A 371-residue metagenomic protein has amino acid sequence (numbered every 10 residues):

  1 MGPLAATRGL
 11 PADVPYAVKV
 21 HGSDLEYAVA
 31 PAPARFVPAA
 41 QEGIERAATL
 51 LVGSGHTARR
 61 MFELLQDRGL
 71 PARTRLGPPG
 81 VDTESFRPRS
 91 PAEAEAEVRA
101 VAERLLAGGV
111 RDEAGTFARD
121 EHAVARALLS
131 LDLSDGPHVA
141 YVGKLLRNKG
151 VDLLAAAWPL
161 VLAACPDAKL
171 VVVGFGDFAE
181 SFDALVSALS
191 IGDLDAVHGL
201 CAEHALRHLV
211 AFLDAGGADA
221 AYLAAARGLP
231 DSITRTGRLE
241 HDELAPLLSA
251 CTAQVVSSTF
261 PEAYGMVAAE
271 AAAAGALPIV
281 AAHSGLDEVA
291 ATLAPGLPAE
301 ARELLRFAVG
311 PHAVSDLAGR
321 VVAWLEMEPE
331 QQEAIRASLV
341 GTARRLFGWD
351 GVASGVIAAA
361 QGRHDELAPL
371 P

Functional and structural regions predicted by a protein language model:
A12-A17, L25-G43: Nucleotide-sugar donor phosphate/pyrophosphate-binding loop at the beta->alpha transition of glycosyltransferases
A48, L213-A215, L229-S232, S249-A263: Acidic donor-binding loop of glycosyltransferase active sites
H56, G77-V81, A92: Carbohydrate-associated surface elements
A94-K149, A155-W158, L162, V171-G174: Conserved donor-binding/catalytic core segment of Leloir-type glycosyltransferases
V101-L106, E113-E121, E180, D287-A323: Change "using UDP/GDP/dTDP sugars" to "using nucleotide sugars
G136, V173-G174, A179-D242: Nucleotide-activated donor-binding/catalytic signature segment of Leloir-type glycosyltransferases, i.e., the conserved
L277-V280, G285-A291: Short hydrophobic beta-strand element within catalytic cores of glycosyltransferases and related nucleotide-activated
H312, D316, E326-A360, H364-D365: A charged, aromatic-enriched C-terminal amphipathic alpha-helix characteristic of glycosyltransferases across folds
